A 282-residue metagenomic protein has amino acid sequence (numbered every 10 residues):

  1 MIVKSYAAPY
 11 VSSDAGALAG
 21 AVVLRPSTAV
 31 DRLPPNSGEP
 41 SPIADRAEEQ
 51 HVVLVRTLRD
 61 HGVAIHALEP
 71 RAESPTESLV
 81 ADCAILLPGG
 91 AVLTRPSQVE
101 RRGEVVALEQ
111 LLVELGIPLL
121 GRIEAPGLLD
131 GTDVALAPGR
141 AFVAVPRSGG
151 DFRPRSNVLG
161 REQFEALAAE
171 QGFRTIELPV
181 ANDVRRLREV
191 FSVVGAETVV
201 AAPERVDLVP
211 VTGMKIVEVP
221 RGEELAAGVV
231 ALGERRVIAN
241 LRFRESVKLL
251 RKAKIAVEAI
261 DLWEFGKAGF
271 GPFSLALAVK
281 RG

Functional and structural regions predicted by a protein language model:
M1-G282: The feature marks the mature, well-folded catalytic cores of soluble enzymes
